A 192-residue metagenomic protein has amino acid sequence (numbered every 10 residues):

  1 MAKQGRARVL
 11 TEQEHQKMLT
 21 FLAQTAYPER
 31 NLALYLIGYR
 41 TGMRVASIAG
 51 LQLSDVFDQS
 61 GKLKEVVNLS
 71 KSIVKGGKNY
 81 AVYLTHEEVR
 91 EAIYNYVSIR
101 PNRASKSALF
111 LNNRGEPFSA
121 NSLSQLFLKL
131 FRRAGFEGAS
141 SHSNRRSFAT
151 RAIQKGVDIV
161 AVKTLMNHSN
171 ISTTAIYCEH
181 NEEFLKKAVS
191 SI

Functional and structural regions predicted by a protein language model:
M1-Q16, G76-H86, R103-S105: DNA breakage-rejoining catalytic core of tyrosine-based enzymes
E12-T41, V45: Basic, Lys/Arg- and aromatic-enriched nucleic-acid-binding interface segment
N31, E137-K155: Short basic/aromatic active-site micro-motif
S47-A49, A139, A149, V157-N167: Active-site-proximal segment of tyrosine recombinases
G50-F57, K163-S169, C178-E179: A short, basic/aromatic helix-end/turn motif that makes direct DNA contacts
G50-N79, Y83, E88: Conserved tyrosine-mediated DNA breakage-rejoining catalytic core shared by Y-recombinases
L69-K75, I171-S191: Catalytic-site neighborhood detector that most strongly recognizes the C-terminal catalytic loop/helix of tyrosine
V74-Y94, K106-L128: C-terminal catalytic core of Y-nucleophile DNA break-rejoin enzymes
